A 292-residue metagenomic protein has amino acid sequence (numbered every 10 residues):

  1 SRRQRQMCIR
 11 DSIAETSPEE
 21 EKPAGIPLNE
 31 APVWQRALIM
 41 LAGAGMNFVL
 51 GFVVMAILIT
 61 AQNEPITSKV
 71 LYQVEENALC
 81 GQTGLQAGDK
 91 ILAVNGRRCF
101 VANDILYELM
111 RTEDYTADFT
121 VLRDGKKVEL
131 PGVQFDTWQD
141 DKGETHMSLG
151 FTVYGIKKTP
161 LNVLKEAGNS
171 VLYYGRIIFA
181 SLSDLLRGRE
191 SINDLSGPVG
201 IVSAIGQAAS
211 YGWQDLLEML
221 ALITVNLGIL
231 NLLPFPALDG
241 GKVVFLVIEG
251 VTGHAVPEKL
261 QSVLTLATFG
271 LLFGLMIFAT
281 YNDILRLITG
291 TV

Functional and structural regions predicted by a protein language model:
Q4-I9: Short, small-residue-biased leader/transition segments that mark boundaries at the very start of proteins
R10-A42, M46-S191, L195, V292: PDZ peptide-recognition modules
G43, N231, D239, L264: Divalent metal-coordination and catalytic microenvironments
V70-Q73, L246-V263: Membrane interface segments of multi-pass transport proteins and intramembrane proteases
D184-G188, T224-L238: Transmembrane alpha-helix interface/packing and boundary motifs in multi-pass membrane proteins, characterized by
G200-S203, G240-E249: Re-entrant/interfacial helical elements at transmembrane boundaries that shape and gate the permeation pathway
G212-I229: Small-residue-enriched transmembrane helix starts and helix-helix packing motifs in multi-pass inner-membrane proteins
F278-V292: Juxtamembrane boundary at the C-terminal end of a transmembrane helix
